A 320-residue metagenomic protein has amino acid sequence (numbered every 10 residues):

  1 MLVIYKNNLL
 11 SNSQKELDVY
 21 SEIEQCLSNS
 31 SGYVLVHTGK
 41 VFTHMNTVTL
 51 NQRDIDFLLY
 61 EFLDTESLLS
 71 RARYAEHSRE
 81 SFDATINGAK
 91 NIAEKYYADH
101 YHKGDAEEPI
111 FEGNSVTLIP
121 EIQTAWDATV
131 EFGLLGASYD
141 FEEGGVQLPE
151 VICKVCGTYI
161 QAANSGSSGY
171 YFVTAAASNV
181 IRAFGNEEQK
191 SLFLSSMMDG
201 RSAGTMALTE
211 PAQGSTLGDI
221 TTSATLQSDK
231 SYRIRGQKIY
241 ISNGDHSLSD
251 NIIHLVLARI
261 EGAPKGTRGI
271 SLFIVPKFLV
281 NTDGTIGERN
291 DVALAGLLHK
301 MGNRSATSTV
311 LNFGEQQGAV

Functional and structural regions predicted by a protein language model:
K40-S168, L192: Amphipathic, small/basic residue-rich leader segments at the start of a protein or domain
I55-S67, E94-H100, G185-E188, I234-R235 (+2 more regions): Long, well-ordered alpha-helical segments
P109, Y170-T174, G185-T222, L226-K230: Internal maturation/activation junctions in enzymes
S115-D127, A137-Y139, T205-L226, Q237-H246: Flexible, glycine/threonine-enriched loop-and-boundary segments that flank and lead into catalytic domains of large
S231, R235-T285: A short core secondary-structure module
Y240-S242, L279-A295, K300, T307-V320: A glycine-rich, basic-preceded beta-loop-alpha segment at the flavin cofactor/substrate interface of flavin-utilizing
